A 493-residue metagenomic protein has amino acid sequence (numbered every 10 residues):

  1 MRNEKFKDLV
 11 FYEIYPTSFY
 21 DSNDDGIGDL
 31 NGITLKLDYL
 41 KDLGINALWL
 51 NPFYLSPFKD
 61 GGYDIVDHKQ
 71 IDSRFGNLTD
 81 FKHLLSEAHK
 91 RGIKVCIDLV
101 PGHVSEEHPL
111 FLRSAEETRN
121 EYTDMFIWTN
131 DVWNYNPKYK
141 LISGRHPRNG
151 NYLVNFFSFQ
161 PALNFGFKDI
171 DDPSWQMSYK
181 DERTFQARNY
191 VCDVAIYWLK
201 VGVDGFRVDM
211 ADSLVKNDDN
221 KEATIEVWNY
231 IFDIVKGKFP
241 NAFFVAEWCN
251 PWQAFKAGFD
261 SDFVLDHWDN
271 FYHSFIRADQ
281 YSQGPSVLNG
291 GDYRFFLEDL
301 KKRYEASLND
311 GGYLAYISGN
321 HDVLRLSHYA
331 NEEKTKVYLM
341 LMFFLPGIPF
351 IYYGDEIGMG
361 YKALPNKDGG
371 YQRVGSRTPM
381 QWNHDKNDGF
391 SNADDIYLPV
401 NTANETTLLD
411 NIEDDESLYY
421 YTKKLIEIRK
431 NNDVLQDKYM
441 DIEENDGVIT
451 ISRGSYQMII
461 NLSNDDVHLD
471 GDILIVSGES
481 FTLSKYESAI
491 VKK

Functional and structural regions predicted by a protein language model:
M1-Q186, K200, A211-A257, M380: Acidic/aromatic-lined carbohydrate-recognition and catalytic surfaces of CAZymes acting on diverse glycans
F6, K236, F255-G258, I317-N320 (+2 more regions): Loop/helix patches that line or flank the sugar-binding groove of alpha-linked glycan CAZymes
E13-Y15, W49-P52, F206-D209, V245-E247 (+4 more regions): Short beta-strand segments
I45, V203, G347-I348: A structural motif
E106-I142, Y179, W228, F232-D233 (+2 more regions): Conserved alpha/beta catalytic core and glycan-binding cleft of carbohydrate-active enzymes
V194-N217, L314-N320: Active-site groove signature of glycoside hydrolases
S455, E479-K493: C-terminal beta-strand-rich structural cap/linker in extracellular carbohydrate-active enzymes
D465-S480: Beta-strand-rich binding/interaction modules
